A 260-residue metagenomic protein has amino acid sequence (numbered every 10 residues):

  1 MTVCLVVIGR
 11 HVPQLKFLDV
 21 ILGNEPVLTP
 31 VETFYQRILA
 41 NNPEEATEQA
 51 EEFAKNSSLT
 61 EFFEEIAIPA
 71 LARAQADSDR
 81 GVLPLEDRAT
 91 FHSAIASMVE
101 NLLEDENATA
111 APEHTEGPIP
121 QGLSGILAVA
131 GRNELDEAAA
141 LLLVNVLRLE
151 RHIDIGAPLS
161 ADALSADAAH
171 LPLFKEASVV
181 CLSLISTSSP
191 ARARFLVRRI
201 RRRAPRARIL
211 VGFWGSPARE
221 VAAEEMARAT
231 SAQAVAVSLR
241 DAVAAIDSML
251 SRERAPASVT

Functional and structural regions predicted by a protein language model:
M1-P30: Hydrophobic alpha-helical transmembrane segments of membrane transport and translocation systems, primarily multi-pass
V7-H11, L15, M98-N101, D105 (+2 more regions): Conserved, well-folded catalytic cores of nucleic-acid-processing and energy-transducing macromolecular machines
V20-E86, V99: Non-transmembrane accessory domains of multi-pass membrane transporters/channels
A67-A140: Long amphipathic N-terminal alpha/beta scaffold segment
L141-A157, R202: Short helix-loop-beta junction
D154-A161, A236: Short hydrophobic/Thr-rich beta-strand motif most characteristic of the beta2 strand and flanking loop of CheY-like
D162-E224: Cofactor-cradling patches in redox/metallo enzymes
R208-T260: Peripheral docking tails and interdomain loops at the edges of cofactor- or intermediate-handling domains
